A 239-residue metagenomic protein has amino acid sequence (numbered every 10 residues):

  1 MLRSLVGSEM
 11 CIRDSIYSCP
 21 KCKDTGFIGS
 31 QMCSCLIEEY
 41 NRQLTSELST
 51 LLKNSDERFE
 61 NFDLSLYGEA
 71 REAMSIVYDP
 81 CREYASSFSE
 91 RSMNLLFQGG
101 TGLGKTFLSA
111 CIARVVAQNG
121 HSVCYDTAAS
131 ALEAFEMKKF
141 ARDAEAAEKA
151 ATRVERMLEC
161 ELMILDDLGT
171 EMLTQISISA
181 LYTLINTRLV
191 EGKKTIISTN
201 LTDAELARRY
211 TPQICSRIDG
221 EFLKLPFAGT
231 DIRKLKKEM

Functional and structural regions predicted by a protein language model:
M1-G7, I12: Single conserved hydrophobic/aromatic residue that forms the stacking wall/gate of nucleotide- or nucleobase-binding
R13-K53: Interdomain "pre-motor" coupling segment immediately N-terminal to P-loop NTPase/helicase cores
N61-L95: Pre-Walker A (pre-P-loop) alpha-helix and adjacent loop at the N terminus of AAA/AAA+ ATPase modules, a conserved
G68-I76, A117, H121-E159: Short glycine-rich substrate-engagement loop in P-loop NTPases that contacts/grips substrate
S92-L108: Walker A/P-loop nucleotide-binding motif
A113, A131-A141, L168-M239: Replace "adjacent to P-loop NTPase cores in ATP/GTP-dependent enzymes" with "adjacent to NTP-binding cores
H121-S122, E159-L162, E191-I197: Loop/turn-to-beta-strand initiation segments
R153-Q175: Conserved P-loop NTPase "ATPase switch" module shared by AAA+ and STAND
